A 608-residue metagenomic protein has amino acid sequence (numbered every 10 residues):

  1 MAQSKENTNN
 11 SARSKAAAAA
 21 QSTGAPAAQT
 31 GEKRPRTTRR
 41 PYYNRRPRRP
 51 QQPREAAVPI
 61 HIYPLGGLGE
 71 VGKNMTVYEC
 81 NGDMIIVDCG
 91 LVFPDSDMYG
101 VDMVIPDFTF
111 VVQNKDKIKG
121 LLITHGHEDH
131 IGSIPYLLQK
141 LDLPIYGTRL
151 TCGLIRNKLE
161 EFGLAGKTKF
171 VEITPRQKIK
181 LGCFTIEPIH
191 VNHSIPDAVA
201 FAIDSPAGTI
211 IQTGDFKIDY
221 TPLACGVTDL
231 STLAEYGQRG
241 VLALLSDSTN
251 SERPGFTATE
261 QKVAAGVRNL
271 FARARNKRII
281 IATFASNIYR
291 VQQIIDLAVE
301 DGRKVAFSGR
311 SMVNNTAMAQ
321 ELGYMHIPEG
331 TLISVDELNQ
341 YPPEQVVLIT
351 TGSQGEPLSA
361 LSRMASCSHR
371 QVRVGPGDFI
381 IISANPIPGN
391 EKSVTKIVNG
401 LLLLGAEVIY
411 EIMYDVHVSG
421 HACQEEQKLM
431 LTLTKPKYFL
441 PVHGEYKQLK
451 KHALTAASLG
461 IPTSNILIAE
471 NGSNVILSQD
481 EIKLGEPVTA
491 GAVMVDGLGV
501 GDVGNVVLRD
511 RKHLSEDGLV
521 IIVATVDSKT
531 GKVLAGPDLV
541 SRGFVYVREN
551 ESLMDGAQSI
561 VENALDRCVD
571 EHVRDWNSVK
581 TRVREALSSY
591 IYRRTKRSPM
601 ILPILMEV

Functional and structural regions predicted by a protein language model:
M1-A56: Intrinsically disordered, low-complexity RNA-associated tracts
R40-L122, H127-Y341, S359-R373, K392-K396: His/Asp/Glu-rich metal-coordinating catalytic cores of metallo-dependent phosphodiesterases/hydrolases acting on
L68, V92-P106, K117-I118, Y410-M413 (+4 more regions): A glycine- and charged-residue-rich anion-binding loop/surface
P144, L440, L602: Short glycine-rich phosphate-binding loop at a beta-alpha junction
L159, A456, I591: Conserved hydrophobic residues forming the short capping helix/wall of the S-adenosyl-L-methionine
T174, E470-G472, R597-I601: Short Gly/Ser/Thr- and Asp/Glu-enriched loop/turn motifs at secondary-structure junctions
R253-S383, I387-G556, I560-H572, K580 (+1 more regions): Hard-cation-handling environments
H572-V608: C-terminal tails and terminal domains of large nucleic-acid-associated and other macromolecular-machine proteins
